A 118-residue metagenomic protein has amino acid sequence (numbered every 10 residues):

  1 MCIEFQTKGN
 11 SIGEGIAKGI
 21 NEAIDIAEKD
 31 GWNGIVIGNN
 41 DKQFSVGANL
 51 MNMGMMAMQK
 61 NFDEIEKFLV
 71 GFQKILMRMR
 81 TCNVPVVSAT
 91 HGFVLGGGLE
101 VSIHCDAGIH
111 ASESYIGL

Functional and structural regions predicted by a protein language model:
C2-F5, E14-D63, V70-A89, A111-S114: A structural preference for short, pocket-lining loop segments at secondary-structure junctions
L95-L118: CoA-thioester-processing core
